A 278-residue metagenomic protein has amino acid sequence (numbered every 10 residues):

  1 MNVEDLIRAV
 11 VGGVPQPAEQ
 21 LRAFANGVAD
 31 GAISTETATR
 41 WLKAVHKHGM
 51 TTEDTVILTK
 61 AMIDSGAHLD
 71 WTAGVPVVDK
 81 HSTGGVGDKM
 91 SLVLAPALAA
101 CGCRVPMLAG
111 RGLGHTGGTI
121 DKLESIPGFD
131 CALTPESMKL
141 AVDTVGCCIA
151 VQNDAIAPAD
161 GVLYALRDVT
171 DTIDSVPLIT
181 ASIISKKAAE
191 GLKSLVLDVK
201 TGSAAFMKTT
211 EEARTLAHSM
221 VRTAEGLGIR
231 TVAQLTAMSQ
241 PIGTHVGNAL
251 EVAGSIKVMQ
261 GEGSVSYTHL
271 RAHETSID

Functional and structural regions predicted by a protein language model:
M1-G87: Acidic, glycine/proline-rich low-complexity segments that act as flexible tails and inter-domain linkers
K47, V93-P106, K186-G191, G226-L227: Alpha-helix C-terminal capping segments
P76-A99, C103-H115: Glycine/serine-rich anion-binding loops at beta->alpha junctions that coordinate negatively charged ligand groups
L113-F129: Active-site-proximal loop->helix
S125-C147: A glycine-rich helix N-cap at a beta->alpha junction
D143-E190: Phosphate/diphosphate-binding glycine-rich loops and adjacent basic-rich segments that engage nucleotide
T209-S264: Acidic, glycine-rich loop-and-beta core segments that form the ion-binding/anion-interacting portion of active sites
T268-T275: Conserved small/polar residues in nucleotide/adenosyl-binding loops
